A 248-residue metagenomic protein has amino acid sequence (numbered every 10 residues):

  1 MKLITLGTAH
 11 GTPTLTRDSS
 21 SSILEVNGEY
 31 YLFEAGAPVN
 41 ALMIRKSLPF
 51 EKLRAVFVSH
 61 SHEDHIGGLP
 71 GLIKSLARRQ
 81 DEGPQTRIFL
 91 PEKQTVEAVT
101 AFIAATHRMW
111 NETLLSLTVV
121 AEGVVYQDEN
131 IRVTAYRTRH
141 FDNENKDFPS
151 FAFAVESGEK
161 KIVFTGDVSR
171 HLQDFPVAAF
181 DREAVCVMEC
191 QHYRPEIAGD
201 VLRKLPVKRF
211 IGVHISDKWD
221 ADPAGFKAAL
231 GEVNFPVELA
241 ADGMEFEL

Functional and structural regions predicted by a protein language model:
M1-V163, A224-L248: Binuclear metal-dependent hydrolase catalytic cores
F33, S59, G166, M188 (+1 more regions): Active-site flanking residues adjacent to catalytic metal/cofactor-binding acidic residues
F33-E34, D147, H192-E196, D220: Conserved phosphate-coordination/catalytic loops
A37-P38, R139-H140, V168-H171, C190-R194 (+1 more regions): Short beta->alpha connector loops
E63-K74, E129-V133, Q173, E183-L202: Repeat-unit-sized solenoid/scaffold elements
S150, S157-E159, V163-Q191: Mobile, glycine- and charge-enriched loop segments and immediately flanking short secondary-structure elements within
L172-V185, R194-L248: Binuclear metal-ion centers of metallo-dependent hydrolases, dominated by the metallo-beta-lactamase
